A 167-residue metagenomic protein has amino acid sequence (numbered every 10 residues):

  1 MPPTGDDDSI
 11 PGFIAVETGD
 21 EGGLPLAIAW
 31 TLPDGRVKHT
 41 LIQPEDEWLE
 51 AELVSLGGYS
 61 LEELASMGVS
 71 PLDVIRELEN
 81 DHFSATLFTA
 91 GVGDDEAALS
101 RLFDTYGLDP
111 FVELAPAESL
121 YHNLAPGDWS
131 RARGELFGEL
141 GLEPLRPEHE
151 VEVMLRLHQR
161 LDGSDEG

Functional and structural regions predicted by a protein language model:
P2-E96, S100-R101, F137: Conserved non-catalytic scaffold segment of RNase H-like nuclease domains
L49, V74, D95, P116 (+2 more regions): Alpha-helical structural motif
A85, Y106-D109: Secondary-structure boundary/capping positions in well-ordered alpha/beta enzyme cores
T86-V92, A97-F103, A132-G167: Acidic, Mg2+-coordinating catalytic module of metal-dependent nucleases/exonucleases that use a two-metal-ion mechanism
L108-F137: Short alpha-helix plus adjacent loop in nuclease-associated cores
